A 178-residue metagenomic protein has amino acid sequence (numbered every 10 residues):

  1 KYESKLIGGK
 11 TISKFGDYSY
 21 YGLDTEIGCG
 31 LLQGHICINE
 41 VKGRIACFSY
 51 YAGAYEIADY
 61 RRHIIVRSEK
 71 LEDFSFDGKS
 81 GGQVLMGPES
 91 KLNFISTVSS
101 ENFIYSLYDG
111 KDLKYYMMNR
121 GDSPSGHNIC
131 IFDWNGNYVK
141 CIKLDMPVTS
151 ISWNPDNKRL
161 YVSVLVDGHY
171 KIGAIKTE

Functional and structural regions predicted by a protein language model:
K1-E178: Eukaryotic scaffold repeat domains enriched in small/polar residues
